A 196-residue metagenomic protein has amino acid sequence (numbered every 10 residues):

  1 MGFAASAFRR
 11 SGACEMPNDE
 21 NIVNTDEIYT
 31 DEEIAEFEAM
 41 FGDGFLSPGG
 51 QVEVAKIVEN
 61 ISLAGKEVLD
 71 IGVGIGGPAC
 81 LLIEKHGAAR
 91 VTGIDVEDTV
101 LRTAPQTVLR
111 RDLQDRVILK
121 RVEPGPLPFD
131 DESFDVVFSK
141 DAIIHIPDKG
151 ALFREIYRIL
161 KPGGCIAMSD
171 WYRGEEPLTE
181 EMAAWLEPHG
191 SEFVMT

Functional and structural regions predicted by a protein language model:
G12-F37: N-terminal, positively charged/glycine-rich alpha-helical extensions of SAM-dependent methyltransferases
A35-P48: Class I SAM-dependent methyltransferase Rossmann-like catalytic core, especially the SAM/SAH-binding loop
S47-A64: Conserved alpha-helix/loop element of class I SAM-dependent methyltransferases that forms part of the SAM/SAH-binding
L69, I75-P126: Class I SAM-dependent methyltransferase SAM/SAH-binding core
G125-V136: A short acidic, Gly/Pro-enriched loop at the edge of an enzyme's catalytic core that lines a small-molecule cofactor
V136-D148: A short SAM/SAH-binding and catalytic strip from SAM-dependent methyltransferases
G150-C165: A short glycine-rich, Lys/Arg-flanked "PGG" loop and its adjoining helix->strand segment in the class I
W171-S191: Short, glycine-/aromatic-enriched active-site segment of Class I SAM-dependent methyltransferases
